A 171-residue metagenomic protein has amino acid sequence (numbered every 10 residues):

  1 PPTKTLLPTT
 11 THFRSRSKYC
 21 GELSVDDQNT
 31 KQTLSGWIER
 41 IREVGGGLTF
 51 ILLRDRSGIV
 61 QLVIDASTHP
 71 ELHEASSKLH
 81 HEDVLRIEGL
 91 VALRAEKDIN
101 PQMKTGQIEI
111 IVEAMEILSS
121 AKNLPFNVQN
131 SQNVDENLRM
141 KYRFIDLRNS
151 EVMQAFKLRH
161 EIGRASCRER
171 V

Functional and structural regions predicted by a protein language model:
P1-H12, R168-V171: Short, small-residue-biased leader/transition segments that mark boundaries at the very start of proteins
F13-R168: Class II aminoacyl-tRNA synthetase catalytic cores and aaRS-like
